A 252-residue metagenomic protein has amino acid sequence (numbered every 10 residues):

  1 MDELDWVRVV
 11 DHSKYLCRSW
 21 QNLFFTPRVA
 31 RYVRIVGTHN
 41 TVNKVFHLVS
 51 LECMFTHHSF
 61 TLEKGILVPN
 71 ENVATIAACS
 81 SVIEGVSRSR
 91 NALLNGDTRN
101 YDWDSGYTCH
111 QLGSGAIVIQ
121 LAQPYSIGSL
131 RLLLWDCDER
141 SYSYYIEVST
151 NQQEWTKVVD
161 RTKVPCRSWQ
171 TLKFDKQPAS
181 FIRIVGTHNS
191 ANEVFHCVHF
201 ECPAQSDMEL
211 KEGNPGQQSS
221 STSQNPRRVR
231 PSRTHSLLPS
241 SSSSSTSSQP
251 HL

Functional and structural regions predicted by a protein language model:
M1, Q249-L252: Accessible peptide chain termini
M1-H58, Q111-A116, Y125, L134-G216: Trp- and acidic/polar-enriched beta-sheet ligand-binding modules for extracellular glycan and matrix recognition
D5, D11-Y15, E52-Q123, W135-E139 (+5 more regions): Disordered, acidic Ser/Thr/Pro-rich linker "stalks" and the adjacent N-terminal cap of the next globular domain
V29, P178, S219-R228, S244: Coiled-coil-like amphipathic alpha-helices with heptad-repeat character
V36, V185, V229-S236: Short linear motifs centered on serine/threonine within intrinsically disordered regions that correspond to eukaryotic
I127-S129: A short, Gly/Thr-enriched small/hydrophobic beta-strand-prone motif that recurs across taxa
S220, R233-Q249: Long, low-complexity, serine/threonine-rich intrinsically disordered regions
